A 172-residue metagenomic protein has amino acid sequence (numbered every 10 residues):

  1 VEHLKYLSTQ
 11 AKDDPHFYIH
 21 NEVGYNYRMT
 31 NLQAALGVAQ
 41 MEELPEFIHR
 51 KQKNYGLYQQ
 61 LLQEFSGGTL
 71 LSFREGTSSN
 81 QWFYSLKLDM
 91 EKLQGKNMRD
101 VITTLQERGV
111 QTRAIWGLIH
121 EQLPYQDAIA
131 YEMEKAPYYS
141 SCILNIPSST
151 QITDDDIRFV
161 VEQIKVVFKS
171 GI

Functional and structural regions predicted by a protein language model:
V1-I172: PLP-dependent aminotransferase class I/II
